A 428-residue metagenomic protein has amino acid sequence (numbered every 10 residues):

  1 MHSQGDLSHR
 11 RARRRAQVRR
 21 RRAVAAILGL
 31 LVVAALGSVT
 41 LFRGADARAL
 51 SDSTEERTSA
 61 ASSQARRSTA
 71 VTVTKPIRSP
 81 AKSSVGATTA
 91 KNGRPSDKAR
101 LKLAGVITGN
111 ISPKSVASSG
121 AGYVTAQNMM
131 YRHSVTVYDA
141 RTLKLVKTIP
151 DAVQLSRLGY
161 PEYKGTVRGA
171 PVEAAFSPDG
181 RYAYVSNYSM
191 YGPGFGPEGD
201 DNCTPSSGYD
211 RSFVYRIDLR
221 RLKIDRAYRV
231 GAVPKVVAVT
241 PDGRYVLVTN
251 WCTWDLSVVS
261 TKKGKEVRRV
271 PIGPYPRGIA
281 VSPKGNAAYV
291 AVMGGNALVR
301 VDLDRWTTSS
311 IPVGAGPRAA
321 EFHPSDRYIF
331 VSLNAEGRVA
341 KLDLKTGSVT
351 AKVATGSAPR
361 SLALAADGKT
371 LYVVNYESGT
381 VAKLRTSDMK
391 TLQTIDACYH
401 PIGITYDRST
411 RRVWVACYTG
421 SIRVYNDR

Functional and structural regions predicted by a protein language model:
H2-R14, R19-A23, L31-R428: Predominantly soluble domains enriched in secretory-pathway, periplasmic, or organellar proteins
